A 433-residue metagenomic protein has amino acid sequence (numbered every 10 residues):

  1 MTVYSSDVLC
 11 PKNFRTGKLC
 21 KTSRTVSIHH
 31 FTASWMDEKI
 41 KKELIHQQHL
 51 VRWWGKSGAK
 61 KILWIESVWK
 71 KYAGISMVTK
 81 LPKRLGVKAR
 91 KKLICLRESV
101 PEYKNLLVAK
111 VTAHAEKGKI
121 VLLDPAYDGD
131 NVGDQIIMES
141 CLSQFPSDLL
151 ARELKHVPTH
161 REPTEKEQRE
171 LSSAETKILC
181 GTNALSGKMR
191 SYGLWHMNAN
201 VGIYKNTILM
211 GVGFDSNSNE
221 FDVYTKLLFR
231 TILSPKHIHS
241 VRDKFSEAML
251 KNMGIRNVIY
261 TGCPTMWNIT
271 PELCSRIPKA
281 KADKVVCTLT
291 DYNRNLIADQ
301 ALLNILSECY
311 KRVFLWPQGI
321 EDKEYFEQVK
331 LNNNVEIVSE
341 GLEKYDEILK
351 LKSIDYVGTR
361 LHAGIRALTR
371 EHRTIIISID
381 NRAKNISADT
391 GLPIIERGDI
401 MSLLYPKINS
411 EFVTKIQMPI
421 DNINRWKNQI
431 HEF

Functional and structural regions predicted by a protein language model:
M1-K88: Glycosyltransferase-associated regions of secretory-pathway enzymes, highlighting luminal stem/catalytic domains
I40, K56-F433: Active-site anion-handling motifs in enzyme catalytic cores
